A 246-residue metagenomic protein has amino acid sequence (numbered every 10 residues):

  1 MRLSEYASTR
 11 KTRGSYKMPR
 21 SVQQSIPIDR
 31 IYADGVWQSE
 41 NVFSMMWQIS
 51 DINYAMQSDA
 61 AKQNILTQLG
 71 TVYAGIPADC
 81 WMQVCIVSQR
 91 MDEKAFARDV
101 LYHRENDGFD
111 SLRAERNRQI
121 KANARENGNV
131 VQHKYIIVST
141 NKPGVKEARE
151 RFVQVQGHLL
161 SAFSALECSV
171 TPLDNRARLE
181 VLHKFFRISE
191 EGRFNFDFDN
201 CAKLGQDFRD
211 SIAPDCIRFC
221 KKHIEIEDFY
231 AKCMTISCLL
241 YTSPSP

Functional and structural regions predicted by a protein language model:
M1-S243: Extended, folded cores of ATP/NTP-driven motor/assembly subunits in large transport and secretion machines
